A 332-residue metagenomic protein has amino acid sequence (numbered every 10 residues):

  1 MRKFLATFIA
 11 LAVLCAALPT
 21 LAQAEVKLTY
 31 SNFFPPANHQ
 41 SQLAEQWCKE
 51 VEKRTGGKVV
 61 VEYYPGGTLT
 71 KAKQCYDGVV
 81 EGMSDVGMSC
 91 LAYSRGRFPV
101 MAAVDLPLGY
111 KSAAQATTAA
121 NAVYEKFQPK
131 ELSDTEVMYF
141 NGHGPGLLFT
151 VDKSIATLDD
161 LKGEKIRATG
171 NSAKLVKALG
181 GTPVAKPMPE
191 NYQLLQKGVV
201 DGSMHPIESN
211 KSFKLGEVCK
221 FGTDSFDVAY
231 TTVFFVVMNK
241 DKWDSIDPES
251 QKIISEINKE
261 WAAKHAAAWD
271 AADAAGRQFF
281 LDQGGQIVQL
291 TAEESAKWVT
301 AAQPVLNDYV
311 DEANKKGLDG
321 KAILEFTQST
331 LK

Functional and structural regions predicted by a protein language model:
M1-I9: Bacterial N-terminal signal peptides that target proteins for export
F8, L14-A22: C-terminal segment of classical bacterial N-terminal signal peptides
A12-V13, V100: Residue-level detector of alpha-helical transmembrane segments in integral membrane proteins
A16-P19, V123, F127: Transmembrane alpha-helix boundary/anchor motif
Q23-Q115, V123, K130-K332: N-terminal secretory/targeting leader peptides
